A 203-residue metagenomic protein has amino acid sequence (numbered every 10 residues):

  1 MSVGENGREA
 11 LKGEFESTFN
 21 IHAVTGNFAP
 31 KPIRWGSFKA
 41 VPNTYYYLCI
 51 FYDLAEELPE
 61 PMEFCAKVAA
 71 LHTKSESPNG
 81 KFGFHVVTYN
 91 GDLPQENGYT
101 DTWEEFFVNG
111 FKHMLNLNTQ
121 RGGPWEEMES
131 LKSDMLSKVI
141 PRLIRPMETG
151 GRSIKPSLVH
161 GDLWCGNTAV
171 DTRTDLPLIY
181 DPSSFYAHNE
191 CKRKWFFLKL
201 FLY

Functional and structural regions predicted by a protein language model:
M1-E105, N109: ATP-binding pocket architecture of kinase catalytic cores
P30, Y46, P156-L158, P177: Hydrophobic "anchor" residues on beta-strands that sit immediately upstream of conserved functional sites
S37-V41, E76-H160, D171-T174: An alpha-helical support segment within catalytic cores of ATP-dependent transferases
F38, L54, P177, S183-F185: Activation segment
M62-F64, T174-D175, K192-W195: Short, glycine/charged-enriched secondary-structure capping and boundary segments
L117, S184-Y203: Active-site activation/catalytic loop segments of kinase-like enzymes and analogous catalytic loops in related
L163: Hydrophobic HxD+1 residue recognition
